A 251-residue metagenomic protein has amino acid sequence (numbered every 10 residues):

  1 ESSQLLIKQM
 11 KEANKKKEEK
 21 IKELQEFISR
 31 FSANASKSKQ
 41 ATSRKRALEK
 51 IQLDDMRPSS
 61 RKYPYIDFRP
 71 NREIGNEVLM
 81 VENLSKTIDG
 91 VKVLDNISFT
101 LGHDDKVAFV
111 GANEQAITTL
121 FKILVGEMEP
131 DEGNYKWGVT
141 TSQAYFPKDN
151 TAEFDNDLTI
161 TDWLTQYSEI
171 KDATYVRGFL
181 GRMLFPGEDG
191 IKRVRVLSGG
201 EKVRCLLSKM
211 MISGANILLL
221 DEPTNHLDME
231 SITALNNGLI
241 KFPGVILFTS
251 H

Functional and structural regions predicted by a protein language model:
E1-E12, F68-H251: ABC ATP-binding cassette signature C-motif
E1-Y65, D131-E132, Y167-K171, Y175: Extended, highly charged alpha-helical segments
